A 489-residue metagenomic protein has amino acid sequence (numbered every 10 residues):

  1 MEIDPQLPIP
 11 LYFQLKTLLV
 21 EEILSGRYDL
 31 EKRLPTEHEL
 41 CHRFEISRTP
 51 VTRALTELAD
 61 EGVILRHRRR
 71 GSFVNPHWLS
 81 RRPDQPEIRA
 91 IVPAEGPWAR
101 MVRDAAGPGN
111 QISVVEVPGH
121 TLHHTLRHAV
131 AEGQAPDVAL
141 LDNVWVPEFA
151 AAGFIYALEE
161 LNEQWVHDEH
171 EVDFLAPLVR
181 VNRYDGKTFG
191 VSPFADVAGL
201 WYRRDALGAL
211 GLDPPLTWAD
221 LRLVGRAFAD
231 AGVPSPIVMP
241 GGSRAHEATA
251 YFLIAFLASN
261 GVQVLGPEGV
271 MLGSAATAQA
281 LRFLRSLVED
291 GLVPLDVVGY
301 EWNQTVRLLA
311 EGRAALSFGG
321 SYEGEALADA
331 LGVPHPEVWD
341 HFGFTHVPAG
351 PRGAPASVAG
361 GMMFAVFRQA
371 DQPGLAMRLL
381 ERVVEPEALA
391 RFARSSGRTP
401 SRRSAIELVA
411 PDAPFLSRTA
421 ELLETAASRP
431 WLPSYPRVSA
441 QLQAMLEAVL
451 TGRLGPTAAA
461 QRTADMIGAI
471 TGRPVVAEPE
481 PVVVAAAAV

Functional and structural regions predicted by a protein language model:
M1-R43: Extreme N-terminal segment that seeds HTH/winged-HTH DNA-binding domains in transcriptional regulators
R43, S47-W145, M466-V489: Conserved N-terminal structural module of periplasmic/extracytoplasmic solute-binding proteins
V144-V197: Hinge/lid segment of periplasmic solute-binding proteins
F189, R222-V270: Extracytoplasmic/periplasmic solute-binding protein
G225, P267-V298: Glycine-centered hinge/linker elements that transmit conformational signals in sensory and ligand-binding systems
R285-D371, A487-A488: Extracytoplasmic/periplasmic substrate-binding proteins
D329-G332, M362-P436: Mature extracytoplasmic/periplasmic domains
S396, P414-T471: C-terminal capping/gating helix-and-loop segments adjacent to ligand/active sites or protein-protein/ligand interfaces
